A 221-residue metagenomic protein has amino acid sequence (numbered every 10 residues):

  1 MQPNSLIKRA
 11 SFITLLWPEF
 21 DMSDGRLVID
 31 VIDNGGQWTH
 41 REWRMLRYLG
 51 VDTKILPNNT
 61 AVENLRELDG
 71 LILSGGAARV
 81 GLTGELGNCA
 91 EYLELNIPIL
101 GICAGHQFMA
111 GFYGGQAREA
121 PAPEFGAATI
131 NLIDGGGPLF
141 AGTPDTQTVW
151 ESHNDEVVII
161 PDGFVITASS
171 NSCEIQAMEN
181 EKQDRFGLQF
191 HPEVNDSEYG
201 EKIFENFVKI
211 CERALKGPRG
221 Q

Functional and structural regions predicted by a protein language model:
F12-D21: Short, Lys/Arg-enriched N-terminal segments with co-localized hydrophobic residues within the first ~10-30 amino acids
D24-L27, L188: Active-site proximal loop and beta-alpha junction motif in alpha/beta enzyme cores
R26-I32, G36-I102, H106-Q107, Y113 (+1 more regions): Flexible gly/pro-rich beta->alpha loop and the following alpha-helix that scaffold active-site loops
L86-I102, Q107-K202, N206-I210: Pocket-forming structural segment of enzyme catalytic cores
